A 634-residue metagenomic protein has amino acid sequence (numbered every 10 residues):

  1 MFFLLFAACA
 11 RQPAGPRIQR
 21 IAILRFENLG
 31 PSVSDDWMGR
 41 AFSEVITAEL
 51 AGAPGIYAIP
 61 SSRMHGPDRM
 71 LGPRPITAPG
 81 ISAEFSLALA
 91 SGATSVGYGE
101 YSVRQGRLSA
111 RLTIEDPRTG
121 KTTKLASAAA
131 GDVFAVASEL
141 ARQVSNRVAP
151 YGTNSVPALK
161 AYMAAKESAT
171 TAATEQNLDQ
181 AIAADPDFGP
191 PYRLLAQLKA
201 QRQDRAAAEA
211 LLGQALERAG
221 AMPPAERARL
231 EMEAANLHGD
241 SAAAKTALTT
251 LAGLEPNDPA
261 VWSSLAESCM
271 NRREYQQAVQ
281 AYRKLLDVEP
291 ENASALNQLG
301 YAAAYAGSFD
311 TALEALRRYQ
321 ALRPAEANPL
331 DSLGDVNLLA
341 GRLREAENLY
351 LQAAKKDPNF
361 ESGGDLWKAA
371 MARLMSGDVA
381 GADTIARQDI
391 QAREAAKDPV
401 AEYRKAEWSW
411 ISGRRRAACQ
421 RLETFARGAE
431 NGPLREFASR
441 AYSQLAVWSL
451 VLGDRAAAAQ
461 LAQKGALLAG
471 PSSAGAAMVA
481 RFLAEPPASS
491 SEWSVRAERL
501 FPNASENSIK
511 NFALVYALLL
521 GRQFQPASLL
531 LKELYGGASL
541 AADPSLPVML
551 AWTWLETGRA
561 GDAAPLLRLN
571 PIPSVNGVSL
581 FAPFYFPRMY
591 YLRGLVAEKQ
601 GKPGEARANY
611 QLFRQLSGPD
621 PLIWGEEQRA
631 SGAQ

Functional and structural regions predicted by a protein language model:
E44-Y57, S62-Q176, M222: Catalytic-center loop of serine/cysteine hydrolases
V156-A184, L194, R227-T250, L254-A260 (+2 more regions): Alpha-helical segment of the N-proximal tetratricopeptide repeat
A158, G189-P190, P223-A225, P259-A260 (+11 more regions): Helix-start (N-cap) detector for alpha-helical repeat units in TPR-like alpha-solenoids, especially tetratricopeptide
K166, Q197, E233, E267 (+9 more regions): Residue-level recognition of tetratricopeptide repeat
D179, A183-A184, L216-A221, T249-E255 (+10 more regions): Solenoid-like repeat scaffolds
L194, Q201, L237, N271-R272 (+9 more regions): Register position in tetratricopeptide repeats
